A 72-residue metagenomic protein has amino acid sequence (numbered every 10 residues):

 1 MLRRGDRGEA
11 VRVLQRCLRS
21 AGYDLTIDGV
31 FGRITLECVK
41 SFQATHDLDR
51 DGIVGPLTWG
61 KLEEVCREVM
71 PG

Functional and structural regions predicted by a protein language model:
M1-V30, I34, E68-G72: Acidic, Ser/Thr/Pro/Gly-enriched interdomain connector segments
T35-E37, S41-G72: Extracellular LysM carbohydrate-binding repeats and other cell-envelope/extracellular binding modules
